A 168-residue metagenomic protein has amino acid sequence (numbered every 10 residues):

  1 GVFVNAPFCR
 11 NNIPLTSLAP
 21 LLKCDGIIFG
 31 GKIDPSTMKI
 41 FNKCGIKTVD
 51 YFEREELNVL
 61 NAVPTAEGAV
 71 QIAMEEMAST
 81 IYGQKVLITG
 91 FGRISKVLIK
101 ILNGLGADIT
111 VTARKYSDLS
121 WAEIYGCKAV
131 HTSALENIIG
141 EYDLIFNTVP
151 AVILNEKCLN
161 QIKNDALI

Functional and structural regions predicted by a protein language model:
G1-Y82: Glycine/serine-rich phosphate-binding loop and adjoining beta1-alpha1 elements at the start of nucleotide-handling
P7, N11-D25, A122-I168: Rossmann-like adenosine-cofactor binding region
I27, K85, A107-T110: Residues at the starts of beta-strands that form the adenosine-phosphate
T48, I109, A129: Hydrophobic anchor at the start of a short beta-strand that flanks the dinucleotide cofactor-binding loop
F52-L57, R114-S117, S133-E136, A151: Short, acidic/turn-prone active-site loops that include or flank metal/cofactor- and phosphate-binding residues
Y82-N103: Glycine-rich adenosine-cofactor-binding loop
L105-Y125: NAD(P)-binding Rossmann-fold cofactor-contacting core
